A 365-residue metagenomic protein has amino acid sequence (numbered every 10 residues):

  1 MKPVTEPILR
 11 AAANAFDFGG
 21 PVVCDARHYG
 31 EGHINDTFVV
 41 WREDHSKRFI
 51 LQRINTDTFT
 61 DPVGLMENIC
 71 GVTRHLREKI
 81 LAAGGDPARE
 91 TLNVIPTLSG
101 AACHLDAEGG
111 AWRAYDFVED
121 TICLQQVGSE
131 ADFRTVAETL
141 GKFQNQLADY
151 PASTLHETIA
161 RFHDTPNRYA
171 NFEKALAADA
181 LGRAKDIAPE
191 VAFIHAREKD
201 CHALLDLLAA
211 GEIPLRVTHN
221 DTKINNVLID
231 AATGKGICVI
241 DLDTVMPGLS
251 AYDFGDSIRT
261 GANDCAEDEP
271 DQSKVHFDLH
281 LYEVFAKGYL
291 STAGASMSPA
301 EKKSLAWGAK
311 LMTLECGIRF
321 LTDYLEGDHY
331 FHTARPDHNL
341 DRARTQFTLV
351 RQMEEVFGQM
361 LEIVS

Functional and structural regions predicted by a protein language model:
M1-A26: Juxta-kinase regulatory segment immediately upstream of eukaryotic protein kinase catalytic domains
A11-A12, K142, F193-D200, V284 (+2 more regions): Amphipathic alpha-helical segments that form well-ordered structural scaffolds and often line/cohere around active
D25-K174, G248-S250, G261-A262, A266-S273 (+4 more regions): Conserved ATP-binding subdomain of kinase catalytic cores across diverse folds
R27-E31, Q52-R53, F59-V63, V118-R134 (+6 more regions): ATP-dependent phospho-/nucleotidyl transfer catalytic cores
G211, N225-A266: Catalytic activation segment of kinase domains across protein kinase-like and atypical kinase folds
A251-A295, L311-Y330: Active-site activation/catalytic loop segments of kinase-like enzymes and analogous catalytic loops in related
K302-M312: Small/polar glycine-rich anion-binding or flexible loop at a beta-alpha turn
M353-V356: Long, compositionally biased intrinsically disordered regions
